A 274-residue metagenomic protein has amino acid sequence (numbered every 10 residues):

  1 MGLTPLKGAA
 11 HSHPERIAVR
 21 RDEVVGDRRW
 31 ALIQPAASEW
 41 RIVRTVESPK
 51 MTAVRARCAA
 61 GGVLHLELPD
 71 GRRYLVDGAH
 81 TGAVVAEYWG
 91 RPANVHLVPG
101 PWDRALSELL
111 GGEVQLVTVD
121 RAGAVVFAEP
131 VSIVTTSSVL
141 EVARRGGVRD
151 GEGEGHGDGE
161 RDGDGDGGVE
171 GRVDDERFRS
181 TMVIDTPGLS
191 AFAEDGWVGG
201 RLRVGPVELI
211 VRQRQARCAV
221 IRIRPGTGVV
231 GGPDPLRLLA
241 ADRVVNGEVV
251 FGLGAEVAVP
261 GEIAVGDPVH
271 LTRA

Functional and structural regions predicted by a protein language model:
M1-A274: Metal-cofactor-dependent catalytic cores
